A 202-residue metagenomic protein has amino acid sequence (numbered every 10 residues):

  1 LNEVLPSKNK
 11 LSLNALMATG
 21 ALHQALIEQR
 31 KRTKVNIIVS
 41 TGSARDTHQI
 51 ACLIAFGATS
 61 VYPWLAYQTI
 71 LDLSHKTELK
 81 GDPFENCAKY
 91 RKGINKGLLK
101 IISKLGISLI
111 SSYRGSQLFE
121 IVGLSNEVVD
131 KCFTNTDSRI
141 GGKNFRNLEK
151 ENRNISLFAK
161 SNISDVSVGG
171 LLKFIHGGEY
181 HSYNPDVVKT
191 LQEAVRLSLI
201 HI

Functional and structural regions predicted by a protein language model:
N2-M17: Glycine-rich, proline-tolerant flexible connector loops at the mouths of alpha/beta enzymes
E3, L53, L109: Conserved, mostly hydrophobic/aromatic
V4-K8, T41-R45, A66-Y67: Active-site-proximal loop/turn and secondary-structure-junction residues that shape catalytic pockets, frequently
L11, V39-G42, C87, L105: Glycine- and other small-residue-rich loops at beta-strand/loop junctions that grip anionic moieties
L13-K34: Alpha-helix-loop-beta-strand connector modules within alpha/beta enzyme cores
V35-T41, V61-P63: Hydrophobic faces of well-ordered beta-strands that scaffold small-molecule active sites in alpha/beta enzyme cores
R45-F56: Catalytic cores of alpha/beta
Q49-I50, S60-L65, K76-I200: Flexible, glycine-rich loop/tail regions that form catalytic "lids" or insertion modules at the edges of active sites
